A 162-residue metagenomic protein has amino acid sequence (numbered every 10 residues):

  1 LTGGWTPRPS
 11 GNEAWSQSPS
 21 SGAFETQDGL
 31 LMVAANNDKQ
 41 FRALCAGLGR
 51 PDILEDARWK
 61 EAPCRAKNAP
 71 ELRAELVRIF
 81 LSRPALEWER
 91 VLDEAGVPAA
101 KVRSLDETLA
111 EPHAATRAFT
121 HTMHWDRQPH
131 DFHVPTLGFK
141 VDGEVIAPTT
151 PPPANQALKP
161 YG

Functional and structural regions predicted by a protein language model:
L1-G11, L105: Substrate-binding/catalytic subdomain of NAD(P)-dependent oxidoreductase enzymes
T2, R42-A46, D106, F139: Generic alpha-helical structural context detector
W15, P19-A95, A99, Y161: Aromatic-enriched alpha-helical interface/lid elements that frame and gate functional surfaces
G22-T26, T120-D126: Short acidic-hydrophobic surface loop/beta-edge motif
D38-K39, E107, I146: Short, glycine-/Ser/Thr-/acidic-enriched flexible segments
D93-A114: Conserved PLP cofactor-binding pocket of PLP-dependent enzymes
A114-T120: Short low-complexity, flexible loop/linker segments enriched in glycine and/or proline with clustered acidic
H124-G162: Flexible, small-/acidic-enriched active-site or ligand-binding loops
